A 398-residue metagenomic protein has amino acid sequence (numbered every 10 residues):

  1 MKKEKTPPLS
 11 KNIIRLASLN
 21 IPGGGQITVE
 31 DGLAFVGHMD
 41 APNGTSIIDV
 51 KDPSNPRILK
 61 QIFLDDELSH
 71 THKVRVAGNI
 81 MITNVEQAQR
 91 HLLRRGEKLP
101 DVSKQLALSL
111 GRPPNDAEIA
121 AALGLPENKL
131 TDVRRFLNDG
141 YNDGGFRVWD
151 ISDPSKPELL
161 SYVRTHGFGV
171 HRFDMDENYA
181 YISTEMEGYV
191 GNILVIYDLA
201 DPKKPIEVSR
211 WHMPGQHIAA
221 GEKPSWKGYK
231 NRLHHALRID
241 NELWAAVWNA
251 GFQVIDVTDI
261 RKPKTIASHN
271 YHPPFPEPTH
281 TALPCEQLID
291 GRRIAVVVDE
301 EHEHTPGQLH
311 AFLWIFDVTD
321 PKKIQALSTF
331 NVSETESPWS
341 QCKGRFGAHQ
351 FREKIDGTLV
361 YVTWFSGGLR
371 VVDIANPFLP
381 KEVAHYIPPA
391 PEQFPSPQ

Functional and structural regions predicted by a protein language model:
M1-D101, I119-Q398: Feature marking well-ordered beta-strand scaffolds used for ligand recognition
L99-G111: Short, amphipathic alpha-helical "recognition" segments used to contact nucleic acids or chromatin
L108-A122: Short, charged amphipathic recognition helices of the HTH superfamily and cognate SANT/SANTA-like modules
